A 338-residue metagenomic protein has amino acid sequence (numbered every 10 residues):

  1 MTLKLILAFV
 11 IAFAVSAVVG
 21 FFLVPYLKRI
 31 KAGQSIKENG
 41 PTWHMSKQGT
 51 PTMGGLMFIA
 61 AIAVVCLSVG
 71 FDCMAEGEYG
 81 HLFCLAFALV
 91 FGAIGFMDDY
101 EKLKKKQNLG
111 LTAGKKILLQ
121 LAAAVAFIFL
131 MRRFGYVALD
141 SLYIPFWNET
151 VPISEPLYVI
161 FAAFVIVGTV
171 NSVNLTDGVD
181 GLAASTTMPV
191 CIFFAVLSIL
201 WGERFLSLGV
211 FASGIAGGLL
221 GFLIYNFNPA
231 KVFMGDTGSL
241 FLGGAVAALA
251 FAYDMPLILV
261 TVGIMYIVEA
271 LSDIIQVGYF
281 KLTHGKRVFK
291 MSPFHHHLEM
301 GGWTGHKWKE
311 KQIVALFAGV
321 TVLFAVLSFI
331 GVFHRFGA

Functional and structural regions predicted by a protein language model:
M1-K28, F58-A93, F127-R133, D140-L142 (+2 more regions): Alpha-helical transmembrane segments
V24-P41: Membrane-interface loops
I36-T50, E76-H81, R204-S207: Alpha-helical transmembrane segments and immediately membrane-proximal extracytoplasmic
K37-P51, K106-L119: Juxtamembrane helix-capping/reentrant segments at transmembrane boundaries
G77-T112, K116-L118: Hydrophobic alpha-helical hairpins/lids featuring a short glycine-rich hinge
K104-T112, I144-I153: Membrane interface segments of multi-pass transport proteins and intramembrane proteases
L111-T112, L119-V137: Internal, non-catalytic "lid/hinge" segments that mediate substrate recognition, gating, inter-domain movement
